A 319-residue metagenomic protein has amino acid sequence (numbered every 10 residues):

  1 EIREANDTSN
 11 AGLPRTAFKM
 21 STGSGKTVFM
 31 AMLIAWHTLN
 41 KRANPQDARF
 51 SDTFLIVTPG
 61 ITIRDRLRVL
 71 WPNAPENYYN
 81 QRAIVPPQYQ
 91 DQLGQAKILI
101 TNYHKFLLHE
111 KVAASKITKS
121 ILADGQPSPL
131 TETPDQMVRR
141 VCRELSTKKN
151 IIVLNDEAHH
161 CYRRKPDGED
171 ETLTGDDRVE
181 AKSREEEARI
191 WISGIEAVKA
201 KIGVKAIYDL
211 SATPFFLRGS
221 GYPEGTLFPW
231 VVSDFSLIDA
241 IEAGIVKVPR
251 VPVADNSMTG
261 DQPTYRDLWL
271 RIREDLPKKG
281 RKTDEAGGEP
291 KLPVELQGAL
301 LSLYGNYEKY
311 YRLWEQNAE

Functional and structural regions predicted by a protein language model:
E1-K19, V28: Conserved pre-motif I regulatory segment
F18-S24, H159-C161, V179-S220, G244: Conserved helicase ATPase motor motifs in RecA-like P-loop NTPase domains
T27-T38: Motif I (Walker A/P-loop) of helicase-class P-loop NTPases
A48-P75, H104-K105: Conserved Walker A/P-loop ATP-binding site and its immediately adjacent core in helicase/helicase-like ATPase domains
V57, L99-T101, V153-N155, V204-S211: Structural recognition of the conserved hydrophobic beta-strand(s) that form the central parallel beta-sheet of P-loop
Q88-K97: Conserved motor-coupling elements within RecA-like helicase/translocase cores
I98-L154, Y162-G194: Conserved RecA-like ASCE ATPase "motif II neighborhood" in helicase/translocase motors
K201-L210, L217-E319: Interdomain helical connector at the RecA1-RecA2 junction of SF1/SF2 helicase-like NTPases
